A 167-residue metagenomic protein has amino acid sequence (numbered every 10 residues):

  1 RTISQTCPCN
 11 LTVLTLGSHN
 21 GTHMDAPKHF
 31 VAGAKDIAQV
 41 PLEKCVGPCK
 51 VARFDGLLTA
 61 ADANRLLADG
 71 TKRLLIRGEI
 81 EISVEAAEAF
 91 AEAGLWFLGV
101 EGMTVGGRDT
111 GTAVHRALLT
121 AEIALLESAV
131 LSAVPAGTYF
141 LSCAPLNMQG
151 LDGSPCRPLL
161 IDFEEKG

Functional and structural regions predicted by a protein language model:
R1-G167: Active-/binding-site microenvironments in catalytic and ligand-binding cores
